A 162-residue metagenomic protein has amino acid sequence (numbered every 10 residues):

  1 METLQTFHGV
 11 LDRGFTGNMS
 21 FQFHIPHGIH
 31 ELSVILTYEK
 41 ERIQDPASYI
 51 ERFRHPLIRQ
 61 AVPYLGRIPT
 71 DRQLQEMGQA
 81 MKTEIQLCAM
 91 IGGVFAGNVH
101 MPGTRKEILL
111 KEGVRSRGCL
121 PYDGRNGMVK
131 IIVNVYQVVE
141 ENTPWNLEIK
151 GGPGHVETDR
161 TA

Functional and structural regions predicted by a protein language model:
M1-A162: Acidic, Ser/Thr/Pro
